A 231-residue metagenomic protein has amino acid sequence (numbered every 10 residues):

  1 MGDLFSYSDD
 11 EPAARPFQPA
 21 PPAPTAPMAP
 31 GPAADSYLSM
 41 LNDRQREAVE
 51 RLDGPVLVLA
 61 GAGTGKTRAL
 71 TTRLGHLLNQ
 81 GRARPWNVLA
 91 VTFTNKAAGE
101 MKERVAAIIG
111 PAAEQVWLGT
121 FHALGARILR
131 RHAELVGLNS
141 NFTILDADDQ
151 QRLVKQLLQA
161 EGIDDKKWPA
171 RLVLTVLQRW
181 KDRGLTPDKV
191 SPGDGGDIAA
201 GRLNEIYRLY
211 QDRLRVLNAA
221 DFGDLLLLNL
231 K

Functional and structural regions predicted by a protein language model:
G2-S36, D53-G54, G61, G75-K231: A basic/glycine-biased coupling hinge at the interface between accessory DNA-binding modules
S39-E50: Pre-Walker A adenine-sensing motif
K66-T67: Conserved lysine of the Walker
L70-T71: Post-Walker A alpha-helix
